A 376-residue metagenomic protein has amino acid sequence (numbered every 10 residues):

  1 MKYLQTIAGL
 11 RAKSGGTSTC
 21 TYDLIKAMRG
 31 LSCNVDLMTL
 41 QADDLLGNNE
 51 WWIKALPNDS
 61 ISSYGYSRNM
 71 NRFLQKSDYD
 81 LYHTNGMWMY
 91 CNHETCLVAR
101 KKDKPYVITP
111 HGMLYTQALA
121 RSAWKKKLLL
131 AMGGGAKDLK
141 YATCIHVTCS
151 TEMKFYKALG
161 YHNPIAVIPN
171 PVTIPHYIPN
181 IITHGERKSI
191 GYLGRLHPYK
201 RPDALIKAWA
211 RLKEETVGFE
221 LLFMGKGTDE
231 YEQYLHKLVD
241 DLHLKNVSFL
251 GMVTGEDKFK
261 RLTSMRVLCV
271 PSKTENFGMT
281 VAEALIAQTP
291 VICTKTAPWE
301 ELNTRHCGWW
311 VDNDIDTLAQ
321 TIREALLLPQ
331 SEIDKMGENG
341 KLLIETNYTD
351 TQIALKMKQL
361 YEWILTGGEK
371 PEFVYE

Functional and structural regions predicted by a protein language model:
L4, H146, V172, I182-W209 (+1 more regions): Conserved donor-binding/catalytic core segment of Leloir-type glycosyltransferases
K101, K127-C144: Membrane-proximal helix-turn-helix segments that form the acceptor-binding/catalytic region of lipid-linked
T151, P171: Carbohydrate-associated surface elements
Q233-V253: Nucleotide-activated donor-binding/catalytic signature segment of Leloir-type glycosyltransferases, i.e., the conserved
K273: Aromatic "clamp/platform" in nucleotide-sugar-dependent glycosyltransferases that forms part of the donor/acceptor
P290-C293: Short hydrophobic beta-strand element within catalytic cores of glycosyltransferases and related nucleotide-activated
W309-D316, E324-Q330: Conserved acidic donor-binding segment of nucleotide-sugar-dependent glycosyltransferases
E324, S331-T346, I353-Q359: A short, well-ordered alpha-helix in the C-terminal region of glycosyltransferases
